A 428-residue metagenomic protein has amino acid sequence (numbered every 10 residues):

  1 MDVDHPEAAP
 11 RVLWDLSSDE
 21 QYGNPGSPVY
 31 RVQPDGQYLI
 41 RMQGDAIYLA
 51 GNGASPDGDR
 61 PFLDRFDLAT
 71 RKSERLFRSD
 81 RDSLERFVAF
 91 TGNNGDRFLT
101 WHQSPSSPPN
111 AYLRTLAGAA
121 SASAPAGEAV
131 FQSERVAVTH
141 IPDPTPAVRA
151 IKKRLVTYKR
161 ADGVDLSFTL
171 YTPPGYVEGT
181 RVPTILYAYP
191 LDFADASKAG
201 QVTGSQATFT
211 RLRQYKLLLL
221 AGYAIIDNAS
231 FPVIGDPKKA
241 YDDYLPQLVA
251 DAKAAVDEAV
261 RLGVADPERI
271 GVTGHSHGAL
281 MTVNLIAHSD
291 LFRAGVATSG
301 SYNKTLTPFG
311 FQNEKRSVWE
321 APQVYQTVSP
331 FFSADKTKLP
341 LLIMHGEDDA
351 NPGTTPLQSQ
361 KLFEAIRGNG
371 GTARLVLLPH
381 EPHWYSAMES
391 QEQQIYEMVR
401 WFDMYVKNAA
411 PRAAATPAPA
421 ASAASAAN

Functional and structural regions predicted by a protein language model:
M1, P10-S17, Y38-L39, R60-L63 (+5 more regions): Non-catalytic accessory segments flanking enzyme active sites
M1-A8, V12-D19, N24-P28, V32-R75 (+5 more regions): Alpha/beta-hydrolase-fold serine-hydrolase catalytic core, especially in secreted/extracellular enzymes
G53-S55, S104, A117, L191 (+2 more regions): Residue-level signature of beta-propeller blades and closely related beta-rich strand-turn architectures in secreted
T172, G179-D192: Short beta-strand element of the alpha/beta-hydrolase
L191, G204-N428: Active-site-proximal cap/loop segments of hydrolase catalytic domains
D192-K198: Short glycine-rich His-centered loop
